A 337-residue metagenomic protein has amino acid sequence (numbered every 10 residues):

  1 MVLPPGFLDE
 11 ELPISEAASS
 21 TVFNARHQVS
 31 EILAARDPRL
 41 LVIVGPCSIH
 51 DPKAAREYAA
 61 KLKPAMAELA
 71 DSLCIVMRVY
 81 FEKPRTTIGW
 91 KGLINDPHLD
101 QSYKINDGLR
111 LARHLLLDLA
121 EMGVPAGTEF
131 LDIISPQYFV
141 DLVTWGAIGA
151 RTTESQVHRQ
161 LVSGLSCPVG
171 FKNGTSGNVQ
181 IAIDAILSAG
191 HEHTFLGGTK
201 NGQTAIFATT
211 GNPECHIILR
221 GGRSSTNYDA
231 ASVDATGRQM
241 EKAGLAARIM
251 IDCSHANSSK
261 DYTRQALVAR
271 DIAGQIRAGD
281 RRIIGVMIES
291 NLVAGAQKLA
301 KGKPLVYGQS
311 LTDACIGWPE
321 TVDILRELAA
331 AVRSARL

Functional and structural regions predicted by a protein language model:
M1-R36: N- or domain-start disorder-to-order transition segments that initiate the globular core
L41-A54, D313: Conserved phosphate/anionic-ligand binding catalytic regions in large, soluble enzymes, centered on
G45, I251, G317: Conserved, mostly hydrophobic/aromatic
C47-H50, A246, S254-K260: Short acidic, Gly/Ser-rich segments with clustered Asp/Glu that frequently serve as metal-coordination loops in enzyme
A59, S72-Y228, S232-V233, H255-A256 (+7 more regions): Active-site-facing alpha/beta catalytic cores
R220-G222, N227, A235-M250: A contiguous, surface-oriented mixed alpha/beta subdomain in the mid-to-C-terminal portion of proteins that forms
N291-S334: Internal helix-turn-beta structural module
